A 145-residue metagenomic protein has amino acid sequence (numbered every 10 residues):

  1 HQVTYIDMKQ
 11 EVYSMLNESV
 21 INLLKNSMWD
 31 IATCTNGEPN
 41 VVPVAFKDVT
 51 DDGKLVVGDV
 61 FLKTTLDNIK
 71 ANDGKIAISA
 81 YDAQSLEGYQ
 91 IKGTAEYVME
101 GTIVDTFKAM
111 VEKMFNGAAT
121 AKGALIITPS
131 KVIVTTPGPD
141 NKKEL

Functional and structural regions predicted by a protein language model:
V3-L145: Binding-site signature for planar aromatic cofactors or substrates
